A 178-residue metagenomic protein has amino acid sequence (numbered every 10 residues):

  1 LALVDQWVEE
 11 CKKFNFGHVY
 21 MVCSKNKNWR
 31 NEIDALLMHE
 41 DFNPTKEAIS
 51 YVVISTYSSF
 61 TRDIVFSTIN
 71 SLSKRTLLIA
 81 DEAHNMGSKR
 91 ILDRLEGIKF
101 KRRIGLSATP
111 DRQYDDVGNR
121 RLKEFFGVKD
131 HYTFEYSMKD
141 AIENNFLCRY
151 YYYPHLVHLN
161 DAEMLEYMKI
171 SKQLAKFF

Functional and structural regions predicted by a protein language model:
L1-K101, V117, T133, K176-F178: SF2 helicase/translocase NTPase motor core, specifically the RecA-like lobe 1 inter-motif segment between Walker
N26-W29, T61, P110, D140 (+1 more regions): Residue-level detector of flexible, active-site-proximal loop/helix-junction positions within diverse enzyme catalytic
D34, F66, L92, N119 (+3 more regions): Generic detector of well-ordered alpha-helical segments enriched in charged/polar residues, highlighting helical
V53-S55, G105, Y152-P154: Short hydrophobic-aromatic micro-motifs
N85-L147: Post-DEXD/H (motif II) to motif III coupling segment of the RecA-like Helicase ATP-binding lobe
D130-F178: Conserved interdomain linker/interface between the two RecA-like ATPase lobes of SF2 helicase motors
